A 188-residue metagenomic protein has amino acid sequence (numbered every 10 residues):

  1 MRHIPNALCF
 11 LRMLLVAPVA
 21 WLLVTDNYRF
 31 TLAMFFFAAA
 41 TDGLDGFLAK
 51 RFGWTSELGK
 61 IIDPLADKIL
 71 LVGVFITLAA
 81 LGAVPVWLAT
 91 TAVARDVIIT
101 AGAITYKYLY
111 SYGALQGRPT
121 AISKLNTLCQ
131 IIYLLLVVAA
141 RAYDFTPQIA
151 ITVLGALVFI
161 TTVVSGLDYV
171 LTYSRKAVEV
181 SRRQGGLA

Functional and structural regions predicted by a protein language model:
M1-V24: Extended, non-globular alpha-helical segments
R2-H3, M13, A33, L65-A188: A feature for the membrane-embedded catalytic helix bundles of lipid/isoprenoid biosynthetic enzymes
V19-R29, Y143-D144: Short, hydrophobic transmembrane alpha-helix segments
T31-A39: Short hydrophobic/aromatic, small-residue-rich stretches within specific transmembrane helices of secondary active
